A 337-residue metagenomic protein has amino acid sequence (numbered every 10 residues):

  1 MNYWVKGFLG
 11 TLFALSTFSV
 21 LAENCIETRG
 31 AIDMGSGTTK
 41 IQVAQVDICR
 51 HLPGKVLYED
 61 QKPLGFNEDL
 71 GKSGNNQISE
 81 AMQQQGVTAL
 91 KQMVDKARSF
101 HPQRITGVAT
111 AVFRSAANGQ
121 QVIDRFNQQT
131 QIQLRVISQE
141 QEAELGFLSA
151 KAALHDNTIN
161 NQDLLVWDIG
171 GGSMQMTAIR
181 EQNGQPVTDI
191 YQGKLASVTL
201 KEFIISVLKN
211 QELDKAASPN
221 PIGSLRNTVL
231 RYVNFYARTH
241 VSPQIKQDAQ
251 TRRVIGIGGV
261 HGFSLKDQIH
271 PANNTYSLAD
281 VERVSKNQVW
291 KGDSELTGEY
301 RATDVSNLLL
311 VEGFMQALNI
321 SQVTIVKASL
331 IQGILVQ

Functional and structural regions predicted by a protein language model:
M1-F8: Bacterial N-terminal signal peptides that target proteins for export
F8, E23-R29, T38-T39, Q45-A109 (+1 more regions): N-terminal glycine/serine-rich phosphate-binding loop of ATP-dependent small-molecule kinases, especially carbohydrate
N24-L52, A150, L154-I190, G259: Gly/Thr-rich phosphate-binding beta-strand-loop-beta motif of the actin/hexokinase/Hsp70
I32, V108, I255-I257: Short hydrophobic segments within beta-strands
E59-D60, V166-W167, V254-G256: Extended hydrophobic secondary-structure segments that form protein cores and membrane-embedded regions
G71-F100, V112-D163, A178-Q337: Helical "lid/coupling" subdomains associated with nucleotide-phosphate turnover
